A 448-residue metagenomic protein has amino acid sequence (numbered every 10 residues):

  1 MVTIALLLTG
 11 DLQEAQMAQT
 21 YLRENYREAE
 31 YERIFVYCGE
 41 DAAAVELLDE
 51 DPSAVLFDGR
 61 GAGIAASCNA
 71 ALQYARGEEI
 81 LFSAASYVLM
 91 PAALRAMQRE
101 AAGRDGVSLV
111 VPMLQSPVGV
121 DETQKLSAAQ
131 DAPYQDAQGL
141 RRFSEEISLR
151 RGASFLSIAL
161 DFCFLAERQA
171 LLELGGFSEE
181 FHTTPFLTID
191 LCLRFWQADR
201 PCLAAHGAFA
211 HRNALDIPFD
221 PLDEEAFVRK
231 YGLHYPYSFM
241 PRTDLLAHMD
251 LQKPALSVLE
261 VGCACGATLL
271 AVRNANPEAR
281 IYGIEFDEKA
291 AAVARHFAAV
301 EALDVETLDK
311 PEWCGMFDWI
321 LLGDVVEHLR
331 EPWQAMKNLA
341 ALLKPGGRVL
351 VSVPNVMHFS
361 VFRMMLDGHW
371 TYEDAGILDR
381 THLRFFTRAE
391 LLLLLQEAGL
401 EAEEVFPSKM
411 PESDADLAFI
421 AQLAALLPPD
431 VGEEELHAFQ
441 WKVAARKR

Functional and structural regions predicted by a protein language model:
T20-E30: Short, acidic, metal-binding catalytic loop of nucleotide-sugar glycosyltransferases
G59-A75: Glycine-rich, basic loop-to-helix element that forms the pyrophosphate-binding segment of sugar-nucleotide handling
I80: Short aromatic/hydrophobic "clamp" motif used to bind/position activated sugar donors
A92-A129, N355: Conserved donor NDP-sugar-binding/catalytic core segment of glycosyltransferases
Q135, F143-A166: A recurrent flexible, glycine/aromatic-enriched loop bordering the glycosyltransferase active site that acts as
R150, S154, E179, R330-K344 (+1 more regions): S-adenosyl-L-methionine-dependent methyltransferase catalytic module, highlighting the catalytic core
S157-G175, E180-A208: A short, conserved alpha-helix in the catalytic core of glycosyltransferases
I217-G315, W319, W333-M336, D367 (+1 more regions): Conserved N-terminal segment of class I S-adenosyl-L-methionine
